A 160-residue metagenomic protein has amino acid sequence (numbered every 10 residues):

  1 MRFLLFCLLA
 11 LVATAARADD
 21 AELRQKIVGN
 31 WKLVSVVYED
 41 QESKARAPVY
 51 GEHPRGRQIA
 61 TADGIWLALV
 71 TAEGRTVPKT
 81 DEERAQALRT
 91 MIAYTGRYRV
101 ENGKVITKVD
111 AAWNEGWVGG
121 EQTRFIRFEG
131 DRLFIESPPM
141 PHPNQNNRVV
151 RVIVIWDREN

Functional and structural regions predicted by a protein language model:
L4-A13: Bacterial N-terminal signal peptides
A15-A93, R97-N160: Lipid interaction determinants
